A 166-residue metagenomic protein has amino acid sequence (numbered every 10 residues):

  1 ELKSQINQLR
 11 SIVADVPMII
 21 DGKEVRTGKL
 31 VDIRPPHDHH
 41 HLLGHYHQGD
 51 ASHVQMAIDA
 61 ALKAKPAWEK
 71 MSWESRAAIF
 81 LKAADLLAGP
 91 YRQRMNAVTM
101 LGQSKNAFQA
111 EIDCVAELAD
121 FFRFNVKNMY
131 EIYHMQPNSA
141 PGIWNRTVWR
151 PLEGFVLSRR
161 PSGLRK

Functional and structural regions predicted by a protein language model:
E1-L43: Hydrophobic face of amphipathic alpha-helices that form TPR/SEL1-like repeat modules and related alpha-solenoid
M18, Y130, R150: Short glycine- and Lys/Arg-enriched binding-loop motifs that mark or flank ligand-binding interfaces
I20, G102, L152: Short glycine/serine/threonine-biased micro-segments
K23-E24, F80-A83, A116, N138-N145: A glycine-rich phosphate-binding loop feature that marks nucleotide/adenosyl-phosphate handling sites
G28-D32, L43, N96, W144-N145 (+1 more regions): Short glycine-rich loop/turn motifs
R34, H39-Y133: Glycine-rich loop-to-alpha-helix module at the N-terminal edge of alpha/beta enzyme cores
H134-K166: Conserved small-residue-rich beta-alpha loop and adjacent elements that most often cradle the phosphate/pyrophosphate
